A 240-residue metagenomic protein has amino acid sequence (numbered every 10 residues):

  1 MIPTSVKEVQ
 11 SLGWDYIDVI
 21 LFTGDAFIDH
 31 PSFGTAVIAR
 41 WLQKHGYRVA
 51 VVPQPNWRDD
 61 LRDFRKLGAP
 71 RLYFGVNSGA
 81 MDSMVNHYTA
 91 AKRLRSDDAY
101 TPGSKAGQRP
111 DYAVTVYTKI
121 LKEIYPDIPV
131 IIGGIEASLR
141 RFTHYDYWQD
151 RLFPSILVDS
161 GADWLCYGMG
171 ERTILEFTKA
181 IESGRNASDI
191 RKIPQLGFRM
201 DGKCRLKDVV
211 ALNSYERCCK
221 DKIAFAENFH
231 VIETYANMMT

Functional and structural regions predicted by a protein language model:
M1-G13: Short N-terminal or domain-adjacent regulatory/targeting segments
G13-Y16, L152: Active-site-adjacent bridging/hinge elements
I17, F22-D25, P102-G103, L139: A short, structure-level motif marking secondary-structure boundaries and short turns
I17-T23, H30-G68: Nucleic acid-processing catalytic cores of prokaryotic defense/repair systems
I28-D29, L175: Loop/helix-junction capping segments adjacent to catalytic residues or to phosphate/diphosphate-binding pockets
G34, P53-T240: Glycine-rich beta-alpha loop elements in corrinoid/cobalamin-binding modules across cobalamin-dependent enzymes
